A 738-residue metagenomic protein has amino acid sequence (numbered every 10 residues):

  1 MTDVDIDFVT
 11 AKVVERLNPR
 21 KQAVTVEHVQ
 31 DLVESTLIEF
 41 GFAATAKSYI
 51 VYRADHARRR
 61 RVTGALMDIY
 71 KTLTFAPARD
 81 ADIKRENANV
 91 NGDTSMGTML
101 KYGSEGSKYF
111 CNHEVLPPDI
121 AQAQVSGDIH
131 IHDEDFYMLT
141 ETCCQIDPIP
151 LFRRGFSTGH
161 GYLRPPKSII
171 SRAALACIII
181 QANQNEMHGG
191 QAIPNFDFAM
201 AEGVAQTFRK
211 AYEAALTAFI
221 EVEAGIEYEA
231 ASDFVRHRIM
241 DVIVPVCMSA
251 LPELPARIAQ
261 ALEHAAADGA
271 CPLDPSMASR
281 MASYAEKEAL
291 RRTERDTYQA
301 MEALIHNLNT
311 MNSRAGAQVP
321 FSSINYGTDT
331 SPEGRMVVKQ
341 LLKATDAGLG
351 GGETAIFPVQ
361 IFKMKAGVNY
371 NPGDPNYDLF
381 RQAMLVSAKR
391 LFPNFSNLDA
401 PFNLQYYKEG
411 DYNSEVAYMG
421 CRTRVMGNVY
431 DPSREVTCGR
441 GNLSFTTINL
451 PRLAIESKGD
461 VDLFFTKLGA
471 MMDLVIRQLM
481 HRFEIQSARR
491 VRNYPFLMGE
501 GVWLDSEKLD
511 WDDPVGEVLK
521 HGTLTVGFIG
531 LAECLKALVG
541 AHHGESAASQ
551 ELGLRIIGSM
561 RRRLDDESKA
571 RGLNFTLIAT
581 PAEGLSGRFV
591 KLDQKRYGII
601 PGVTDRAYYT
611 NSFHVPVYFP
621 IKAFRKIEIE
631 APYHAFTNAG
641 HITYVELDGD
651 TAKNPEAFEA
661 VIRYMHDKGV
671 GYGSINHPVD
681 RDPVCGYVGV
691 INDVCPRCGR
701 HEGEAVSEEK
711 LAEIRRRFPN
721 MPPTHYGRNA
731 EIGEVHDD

Functional and structural regions predicted by a protein language model:
M1-L73: Charged, amphipathic alpha-helical regulatory modules used for macromolecular assembly or allosteric control
K12-R16, P451-S457, A537: Solvent-exposed, amphipathic alpha-helical segments
L17-K21, L538-H543: Short amphipathic alpha-helical interaction patches enriched in hydrophobic/aromatic residues with interspersed Lys/Arg
V24, V518-T523: Structural motif
V33, I324, L531: Short, conserved catalytic/metal-binding motifs centered on acidic residues
D55-R59, A65-K520, A541-H542, S546-H736: Conserved catalytic cores of very large enzyme subunits
L524-A537, G558: Contiguous, well-ordered alpha-helical segments that form the cores/surfaces of helical PPI scaffolds
